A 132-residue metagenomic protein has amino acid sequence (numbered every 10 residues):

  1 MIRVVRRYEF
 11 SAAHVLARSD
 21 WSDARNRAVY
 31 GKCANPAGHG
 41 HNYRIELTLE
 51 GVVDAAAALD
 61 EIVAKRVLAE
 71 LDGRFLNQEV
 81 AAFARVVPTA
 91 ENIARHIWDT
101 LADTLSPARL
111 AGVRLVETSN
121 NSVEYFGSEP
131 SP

Functional and structural regions predicted by a protein language model:
M1-P132: Charge-rich, low-complexity N-terminal segments
